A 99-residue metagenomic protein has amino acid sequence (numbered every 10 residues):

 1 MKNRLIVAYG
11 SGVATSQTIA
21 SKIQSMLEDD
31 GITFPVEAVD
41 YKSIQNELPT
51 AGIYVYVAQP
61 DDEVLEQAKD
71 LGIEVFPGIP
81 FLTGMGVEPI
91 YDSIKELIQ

Functional and structural regions predicted by a protein language model:
K2-S43: Conserved active-site segments centered on acidic
V13-Q17, D62, G84-M85: Loop/helix-junction capping segments adjacent to catalytic residues or to phosphate/diphosphate-binding pockets
D40-N46, V64, G86: Short acidic active-site motifs
L48-I53: Short acidic/histidine-rich motifs immediately flanking catalytic phosphotransfer sites in two-component signaling
A58-Q59: Short glycine-/small-residue-rich Rossmann-like dinucleotide-binding loops
D70-G72: Short, structured coil segments at secondary-structure junctions
E74-Q99: Ser/Thr/Gly-rich flexible loops in soluble cytosolic domains mediating phosphotransfer, phosphorylation
